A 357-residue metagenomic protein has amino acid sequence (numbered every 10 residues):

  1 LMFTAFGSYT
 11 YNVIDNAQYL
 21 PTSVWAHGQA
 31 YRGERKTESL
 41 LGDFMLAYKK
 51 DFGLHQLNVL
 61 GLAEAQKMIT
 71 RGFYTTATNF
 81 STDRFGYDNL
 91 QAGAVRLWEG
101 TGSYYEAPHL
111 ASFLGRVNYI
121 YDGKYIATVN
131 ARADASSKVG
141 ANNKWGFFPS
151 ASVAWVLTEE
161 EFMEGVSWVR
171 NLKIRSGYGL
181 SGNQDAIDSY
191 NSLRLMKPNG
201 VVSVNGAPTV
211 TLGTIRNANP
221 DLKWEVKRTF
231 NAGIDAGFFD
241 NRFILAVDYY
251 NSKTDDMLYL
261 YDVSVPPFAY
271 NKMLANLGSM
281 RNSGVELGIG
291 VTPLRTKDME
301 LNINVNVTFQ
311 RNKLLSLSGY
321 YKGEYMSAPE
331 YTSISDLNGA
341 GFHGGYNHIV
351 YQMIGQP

Functional and structural regions predicted by a protein language model:
L1-Q18, H27-H343, Q352: Extracellular/periplasmic, surface-exposed regions of secreted and cell-surface proteins
